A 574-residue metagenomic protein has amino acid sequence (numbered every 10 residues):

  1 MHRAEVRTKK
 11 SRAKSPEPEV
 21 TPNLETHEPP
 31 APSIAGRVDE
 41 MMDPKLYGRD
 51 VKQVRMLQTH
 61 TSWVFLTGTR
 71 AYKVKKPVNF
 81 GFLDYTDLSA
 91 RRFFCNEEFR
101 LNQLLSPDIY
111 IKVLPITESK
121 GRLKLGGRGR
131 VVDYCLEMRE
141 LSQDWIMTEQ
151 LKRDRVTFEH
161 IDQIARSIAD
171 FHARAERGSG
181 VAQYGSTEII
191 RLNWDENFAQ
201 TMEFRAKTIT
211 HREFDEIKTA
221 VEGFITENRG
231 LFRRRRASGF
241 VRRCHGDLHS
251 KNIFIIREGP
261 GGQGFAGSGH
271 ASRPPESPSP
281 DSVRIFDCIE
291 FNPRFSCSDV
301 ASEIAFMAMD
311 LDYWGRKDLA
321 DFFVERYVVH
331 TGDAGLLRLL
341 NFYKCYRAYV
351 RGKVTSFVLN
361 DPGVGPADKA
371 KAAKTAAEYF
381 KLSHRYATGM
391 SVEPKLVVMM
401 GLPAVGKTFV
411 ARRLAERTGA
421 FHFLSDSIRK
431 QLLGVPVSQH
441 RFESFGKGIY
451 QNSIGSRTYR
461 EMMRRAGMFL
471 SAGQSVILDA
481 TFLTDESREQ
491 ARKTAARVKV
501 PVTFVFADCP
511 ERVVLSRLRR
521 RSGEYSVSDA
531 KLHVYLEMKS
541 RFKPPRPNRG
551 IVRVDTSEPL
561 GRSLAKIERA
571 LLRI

Functional and structural regions predicted by a protein language model:
R3-T26, E258-S282: Intrinsic disorder/low-complexity segments
R37-H245, S250-E258, D281-V350: Conserved ATP-binding subdomain of kinase catalytic cores across diverse folds
D321-A387: Helix-rich C-terminal or lid/interface subdomains of diverse kinases
K407: Conserved lysine of the Walker
V410: Hydrophobic positions on the alpha1 helix immediately C-terminal to the Walker A/P-loop
A415-Q474: Conserved substrate/cofactor phosphate-moiety recognition/catalytic segment in nucleotide-dependent phosphotransferases
V498-L518: Conserved phosphate-donor/acceptor-positioning beta-strand/loop module used by diverse small-molecule
R520-K566, R573-I574: Small-molecule kinase domains that catalyze NTP-dependent phosphoryl transfer to phosphate-bearing small molecules
